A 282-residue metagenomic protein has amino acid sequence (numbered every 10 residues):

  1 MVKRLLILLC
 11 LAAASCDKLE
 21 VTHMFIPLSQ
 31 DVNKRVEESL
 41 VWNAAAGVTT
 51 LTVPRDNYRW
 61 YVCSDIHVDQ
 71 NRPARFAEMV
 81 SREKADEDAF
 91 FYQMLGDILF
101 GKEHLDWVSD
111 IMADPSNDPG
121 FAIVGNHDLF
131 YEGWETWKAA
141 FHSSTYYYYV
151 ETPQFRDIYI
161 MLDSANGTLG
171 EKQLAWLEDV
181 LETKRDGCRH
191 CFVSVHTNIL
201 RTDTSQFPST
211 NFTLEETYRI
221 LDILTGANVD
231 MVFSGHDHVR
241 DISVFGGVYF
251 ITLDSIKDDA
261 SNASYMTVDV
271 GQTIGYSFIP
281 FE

Functional and structural regions predicted by a protein language model:
V2-L8: Sec-dependent signal peptide recognition, specifically the positively charged N-region followed immediately by
A12-S15: C-terminal motif of bacterial Sec signal peptides marking the signal peptidase cleavage site
D17-D106: N-terminal active-site segment of His-dependent metallophosphoesterases
E20-V41, R240-E282: Binuclear metal-dependent phosphoesterase catalytic core
T49-Y61, Y147-M161, H190, V244-F250 (+1 more regions): Beta-strand-turn-beta hairpins that frame and shape the catalytic cleft of phosphate-ester-processing enzymes
D65, G96-D97, G125-N126, H196 (+1 more regions): Active-site glycine-centered loops adjacent to acidic/histidine catalytic or metal-binding residues that shape
A74-V150: Core catalytic region of metal-dependent phosphoesterases/phosphodiesterases, especially metallo-beta-lactamase-like
S81-F91, I158, G167-F250, S277: His/acidic metal-ligating clusters that form di-metal
